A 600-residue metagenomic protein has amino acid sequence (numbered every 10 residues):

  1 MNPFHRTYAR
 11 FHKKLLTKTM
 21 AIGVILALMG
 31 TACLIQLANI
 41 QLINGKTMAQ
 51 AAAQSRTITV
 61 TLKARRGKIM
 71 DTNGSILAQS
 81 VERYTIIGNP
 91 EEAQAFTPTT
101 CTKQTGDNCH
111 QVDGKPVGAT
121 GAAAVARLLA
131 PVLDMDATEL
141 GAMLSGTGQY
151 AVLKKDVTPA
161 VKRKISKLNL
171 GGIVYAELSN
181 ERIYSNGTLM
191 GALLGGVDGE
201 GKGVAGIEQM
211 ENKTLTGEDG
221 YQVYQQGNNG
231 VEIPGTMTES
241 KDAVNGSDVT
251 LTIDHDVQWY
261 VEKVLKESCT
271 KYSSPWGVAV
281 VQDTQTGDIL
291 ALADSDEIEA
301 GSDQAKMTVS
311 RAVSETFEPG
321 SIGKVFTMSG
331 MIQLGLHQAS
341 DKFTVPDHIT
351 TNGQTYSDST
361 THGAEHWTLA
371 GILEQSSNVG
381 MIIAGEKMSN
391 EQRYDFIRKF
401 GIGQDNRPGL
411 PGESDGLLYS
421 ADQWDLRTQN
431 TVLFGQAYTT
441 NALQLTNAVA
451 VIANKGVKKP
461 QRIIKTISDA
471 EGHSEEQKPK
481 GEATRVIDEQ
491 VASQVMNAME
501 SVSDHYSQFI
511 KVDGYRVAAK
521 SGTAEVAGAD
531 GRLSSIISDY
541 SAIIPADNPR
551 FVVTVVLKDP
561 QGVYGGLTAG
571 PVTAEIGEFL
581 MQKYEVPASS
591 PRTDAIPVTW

Functional and structural regions predicted by a protein language model:
M1-G301, Y394-R398, V512, A529 (+2 more regions): Periplasmic/cell-envelope proteins involved in peptidoglycan metabolism and beta-lactam response
I22-I25, Q111-P116, L133-E139, V313-Q338: Cysteine/selenocysteine-centered motifs that mediate thiol-based redox chemistry or coordinate metal-sulfur cofactors
I35, I40-I43, G323, Q354 (+1 more regions): Residue-level micro-sites within transmembrane alpha helices that shape and flank functional polar/acidic positions
G227-T238, A279-P319, F326-L557, G565 (+1 more regions): Beta-lactam-recognizing serine transpeptidase/beta-lactamase-like catalytic domain environment
